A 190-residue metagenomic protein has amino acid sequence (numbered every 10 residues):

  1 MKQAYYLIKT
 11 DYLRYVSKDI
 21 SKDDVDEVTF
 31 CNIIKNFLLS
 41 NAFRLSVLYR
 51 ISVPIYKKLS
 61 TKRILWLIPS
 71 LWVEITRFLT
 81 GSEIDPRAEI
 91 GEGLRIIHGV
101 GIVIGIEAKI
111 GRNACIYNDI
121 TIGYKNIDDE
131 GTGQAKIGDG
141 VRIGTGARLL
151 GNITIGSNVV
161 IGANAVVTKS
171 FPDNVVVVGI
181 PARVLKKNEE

Functional and structural regions predicted by a protein language model:
M1-T80, E190: Terminal amphipathic alpha-helical/low-complexity segments used for targeting or macromolecular assembly
T80, D85-P86, G91-E92, I97-I106 (+11 more regions): Left-handed beta-helix
